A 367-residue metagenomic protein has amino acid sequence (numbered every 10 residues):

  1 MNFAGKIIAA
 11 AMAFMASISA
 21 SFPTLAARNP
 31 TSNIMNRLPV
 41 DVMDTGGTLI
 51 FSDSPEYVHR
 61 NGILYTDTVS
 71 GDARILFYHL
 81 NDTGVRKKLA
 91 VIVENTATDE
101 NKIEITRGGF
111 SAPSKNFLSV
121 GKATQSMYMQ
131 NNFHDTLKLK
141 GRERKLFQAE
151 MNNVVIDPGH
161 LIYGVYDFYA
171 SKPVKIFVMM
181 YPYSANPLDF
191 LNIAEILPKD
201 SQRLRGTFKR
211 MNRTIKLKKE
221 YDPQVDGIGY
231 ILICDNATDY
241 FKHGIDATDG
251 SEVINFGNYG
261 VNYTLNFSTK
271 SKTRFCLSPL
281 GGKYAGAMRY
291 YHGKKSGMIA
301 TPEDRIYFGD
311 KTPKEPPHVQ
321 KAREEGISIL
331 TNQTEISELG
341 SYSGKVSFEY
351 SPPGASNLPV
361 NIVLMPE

Functional and structural regions predicted by a protein language model:
M1-A9: Bacterial N-terminal signal peptides that target proteins for export
A10-S19: Bacterial N-terminal signal peptides
A20-A27: Boundary at the C-terminal end of the N-terminal hydrophobic targeting segment
R28-V69, L76: N-terminal, Lys/Arg-enriched amphipathic/low-complexity engagement segments that precede the first folded domain
R60, T66-E104, N132-D135, K145-I176 (+1 more regions): Long compositionally biased, domain-poor regions of proteins
G109-S126, P187-D189, K283-I299: Short aromatic-acidic-glycine turn motif
A112-I156, K219: Structured domain cores in non-transmembrane regions
F177-F241: Surface-exposed beta-loop interaction hotspot
